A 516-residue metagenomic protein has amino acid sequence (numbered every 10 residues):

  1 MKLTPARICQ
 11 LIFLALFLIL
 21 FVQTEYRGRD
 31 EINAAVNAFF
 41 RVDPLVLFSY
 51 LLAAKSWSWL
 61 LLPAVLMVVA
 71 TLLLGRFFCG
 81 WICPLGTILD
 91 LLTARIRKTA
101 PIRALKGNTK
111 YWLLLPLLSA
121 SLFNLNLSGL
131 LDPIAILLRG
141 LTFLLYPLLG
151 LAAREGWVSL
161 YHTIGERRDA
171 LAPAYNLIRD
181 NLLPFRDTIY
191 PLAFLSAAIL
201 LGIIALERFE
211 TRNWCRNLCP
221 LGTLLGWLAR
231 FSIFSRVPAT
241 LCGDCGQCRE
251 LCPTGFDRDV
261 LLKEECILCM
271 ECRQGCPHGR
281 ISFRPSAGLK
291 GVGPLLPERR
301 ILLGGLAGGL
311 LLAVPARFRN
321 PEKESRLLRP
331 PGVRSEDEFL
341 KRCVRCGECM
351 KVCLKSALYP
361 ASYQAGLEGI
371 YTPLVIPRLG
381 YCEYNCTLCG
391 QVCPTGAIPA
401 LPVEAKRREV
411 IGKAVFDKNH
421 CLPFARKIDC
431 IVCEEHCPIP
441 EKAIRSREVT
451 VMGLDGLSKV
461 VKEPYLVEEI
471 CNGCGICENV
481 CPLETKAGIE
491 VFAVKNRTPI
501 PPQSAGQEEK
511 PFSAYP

Functional and structural regions predicted by a protein language model:
M1-P516: Non-ligating segments of multi-cofactor redox enzymes
